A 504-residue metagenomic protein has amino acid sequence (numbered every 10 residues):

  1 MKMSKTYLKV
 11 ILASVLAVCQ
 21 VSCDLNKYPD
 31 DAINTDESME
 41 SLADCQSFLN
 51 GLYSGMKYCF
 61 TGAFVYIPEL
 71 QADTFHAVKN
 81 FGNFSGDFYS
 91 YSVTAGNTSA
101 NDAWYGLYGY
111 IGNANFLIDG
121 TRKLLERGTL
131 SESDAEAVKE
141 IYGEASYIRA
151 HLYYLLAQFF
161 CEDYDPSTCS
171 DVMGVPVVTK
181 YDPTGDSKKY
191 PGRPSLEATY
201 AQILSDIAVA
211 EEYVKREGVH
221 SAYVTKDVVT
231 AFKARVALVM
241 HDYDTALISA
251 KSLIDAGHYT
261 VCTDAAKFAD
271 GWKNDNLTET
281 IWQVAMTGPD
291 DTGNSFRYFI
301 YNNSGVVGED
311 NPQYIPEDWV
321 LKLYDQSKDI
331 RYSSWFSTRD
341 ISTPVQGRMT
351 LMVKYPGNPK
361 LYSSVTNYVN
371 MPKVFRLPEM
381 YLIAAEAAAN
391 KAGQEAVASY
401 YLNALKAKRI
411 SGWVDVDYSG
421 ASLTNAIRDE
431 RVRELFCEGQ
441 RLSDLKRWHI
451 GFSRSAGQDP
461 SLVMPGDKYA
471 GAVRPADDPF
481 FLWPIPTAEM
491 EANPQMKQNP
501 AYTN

Functional and structural regions predicted by a protein language model:
M1-V21: Sec-dependent bacterial lipoprotein signal peptides
S22-A72, S304-V307, N311-P312, L323-S327 (+4 more regions): Membrane-proximal, proline-rich intrinsically disordered regions
T35-D36, A63-G82, L130-S133, C161-V175 (+2 more regions): Short, surface-exposed recognition loops and adjoining beta-strand edges that mediate ligand/DNA contacts, enriched
L49, I111-A114, Y154, Y200 (+3 more regions): Inward-facing hydrophobic residues that define packing positions of alpha-helical scaffold repeats
S85-F160, P194, E211-E217, N367-P372 (+2 more regions): Conserved, well-structured interaction surfaces
A198, M240-H241, L247-K251, D255-V365 (+4 more regions): Extended ligand-binding clefts on enzyme/binding-domain cores
Y200, Y243, Q394-E395: TPR-repeat structural position
